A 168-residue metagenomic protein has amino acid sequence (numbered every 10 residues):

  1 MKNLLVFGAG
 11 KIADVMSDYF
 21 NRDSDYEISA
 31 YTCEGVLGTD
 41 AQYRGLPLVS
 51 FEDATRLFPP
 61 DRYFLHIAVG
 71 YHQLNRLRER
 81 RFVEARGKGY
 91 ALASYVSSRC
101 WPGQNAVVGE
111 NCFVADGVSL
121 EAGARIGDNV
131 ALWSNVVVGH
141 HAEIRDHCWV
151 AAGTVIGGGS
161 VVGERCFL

Functional and structural regions predicted by a protein language model:
M1-Y43, V49-P59: Hydrophobic, well-ordered beta-alpha structural blocks that scaffold small-molecule cofactor pockets
K11, Q73-R76, V107: Short alpha-helical
S17-Y19, R78-R81, I126: Short amphipathic alpha-helical segments
D23, F82-A85, C148: Glycine-rich, phosphate-binding/catalytic loops in enzymes
T39-S97, W101: Phosphate-bearing ligand-interacting subdomains that bind or position ATP/ADP/UDP/GDP/NAD(P) or nucleotide-linked
S94-L168: Structural signal for interior beta-strand "rungs" in well-ordered beta-sheet cores of soluble enzyme domains
